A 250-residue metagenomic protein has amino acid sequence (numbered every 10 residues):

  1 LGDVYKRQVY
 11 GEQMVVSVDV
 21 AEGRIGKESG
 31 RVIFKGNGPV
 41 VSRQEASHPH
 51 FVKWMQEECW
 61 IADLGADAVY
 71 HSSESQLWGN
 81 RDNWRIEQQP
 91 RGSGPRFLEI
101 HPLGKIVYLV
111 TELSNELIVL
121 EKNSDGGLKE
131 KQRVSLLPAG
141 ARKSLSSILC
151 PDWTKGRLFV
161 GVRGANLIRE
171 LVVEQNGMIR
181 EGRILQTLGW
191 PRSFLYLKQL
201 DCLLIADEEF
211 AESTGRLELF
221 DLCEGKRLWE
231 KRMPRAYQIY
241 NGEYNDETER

Functional and structural regions predicted by a protein language model:
L1-Y5: Short, small-residue-biased leader/transition segments that mark boundaries at the very start of proteins
K6-Y10, I61-L64, H101, L109-L113 (+2 more regions): Conserved beta-strand positions in repeat-built beta-propeller and related beta-rich domains
V18-K27, S73-G79, L120-L128, L171-M178 (+1 more regions): Short loop/turn segments immediately following beta-strands, especially the blade-tip and inter-blade linker loops
I33, V41-Q44, I86-R91, S135-A141 (+2 more regions): Surface loop/turn motifs at the tips and blade-to-blade linkers of beta-strand repeat domains
H48, G94, L145, W190 (+1 more regions): Beta-rich catalytic cores
K53, E99, C150, L195-Y196 (+1 more regions): Conserved beta-strand position repeated across blades of beta-propeller domains
S144-E174, I184-F210: Loop/turn-rich, solvent-exposed surfaces of beta-rich toroidal or solenoidal domains
R227-R250: Blade-level signature of beta-propeller repeat domains, shared across WD40, Kelch, NHL, RCC1 and BNR/Asp-box propellers
